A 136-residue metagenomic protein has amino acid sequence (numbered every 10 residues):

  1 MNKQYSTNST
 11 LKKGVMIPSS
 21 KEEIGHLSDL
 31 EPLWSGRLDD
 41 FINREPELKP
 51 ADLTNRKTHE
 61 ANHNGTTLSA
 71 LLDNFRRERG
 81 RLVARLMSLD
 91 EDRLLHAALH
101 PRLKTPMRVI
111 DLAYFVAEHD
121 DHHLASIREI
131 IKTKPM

Functional and structural regions predicted by a protein language model:
M1-K21, D29-M136: Aromatic-glycine hotspot motif
I24: Conserved H-X4-D acyltransferase segment
